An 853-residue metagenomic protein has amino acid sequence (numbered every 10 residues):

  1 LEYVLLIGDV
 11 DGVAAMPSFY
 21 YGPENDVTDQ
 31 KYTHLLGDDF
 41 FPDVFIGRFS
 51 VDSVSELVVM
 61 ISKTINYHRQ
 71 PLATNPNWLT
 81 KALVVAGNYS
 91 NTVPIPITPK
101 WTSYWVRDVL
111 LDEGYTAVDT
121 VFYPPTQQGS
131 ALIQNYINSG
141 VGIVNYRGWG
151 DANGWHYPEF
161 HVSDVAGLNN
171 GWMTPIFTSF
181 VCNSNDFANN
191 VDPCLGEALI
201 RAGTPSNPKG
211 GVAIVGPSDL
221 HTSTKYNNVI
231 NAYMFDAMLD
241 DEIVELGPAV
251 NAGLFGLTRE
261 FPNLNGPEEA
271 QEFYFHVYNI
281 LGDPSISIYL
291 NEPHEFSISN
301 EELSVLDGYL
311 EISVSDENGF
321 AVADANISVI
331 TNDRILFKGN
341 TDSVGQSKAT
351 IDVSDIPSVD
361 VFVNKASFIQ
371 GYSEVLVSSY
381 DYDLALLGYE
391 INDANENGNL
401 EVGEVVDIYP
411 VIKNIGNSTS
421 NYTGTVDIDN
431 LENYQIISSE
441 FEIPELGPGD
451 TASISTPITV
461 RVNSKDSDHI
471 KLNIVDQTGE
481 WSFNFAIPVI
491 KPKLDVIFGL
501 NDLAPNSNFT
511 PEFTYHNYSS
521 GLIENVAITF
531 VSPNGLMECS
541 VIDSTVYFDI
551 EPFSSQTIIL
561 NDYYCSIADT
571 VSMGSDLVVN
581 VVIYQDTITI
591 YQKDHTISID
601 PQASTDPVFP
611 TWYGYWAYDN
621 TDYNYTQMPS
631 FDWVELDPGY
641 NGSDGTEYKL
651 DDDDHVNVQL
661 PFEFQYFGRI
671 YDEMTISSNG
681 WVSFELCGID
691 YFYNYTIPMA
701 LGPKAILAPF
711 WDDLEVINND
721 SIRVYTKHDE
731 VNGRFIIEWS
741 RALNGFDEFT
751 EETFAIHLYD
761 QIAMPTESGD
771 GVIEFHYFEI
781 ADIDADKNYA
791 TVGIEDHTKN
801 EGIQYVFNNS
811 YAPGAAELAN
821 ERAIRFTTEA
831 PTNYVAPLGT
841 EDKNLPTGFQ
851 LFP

Functional and structural regions predicted by a protein language model:
L1-Q370: Cysteine-dependent hydrolase recognition
Y289-V305, S379-A394, I490-P505, T832-F852: Residue-level detector of functionally pivotal "anchor" positions at catalytic/ligand-binding pockets or at interdomain
L306-G319, I408-I412, P511-T514, P853: Beta-strand-rich structural segments
N326-N332, K413-Y434, H516-E538, I542: Short acidic, flexible loop segments centered on an aromatic residue
V344-S347, Y434-S464, E538-V571: Intrinsically disordered, low-complexity Pro/Gly/Ser/Thr-rich segments with frequent PxxP/GP/PP motifs and embedded
V363-S378, T459-L494, Y563-Q602: Terminal connector regions
G403-N417, N506-G521: Short beta-strand elements of extracellular/lumenal beta-sandwich folds
I567-D569, S598-T840: Extracytoplasmic Ser/Thr/Pro-rich, glycosylation-prone low-complexity segments
